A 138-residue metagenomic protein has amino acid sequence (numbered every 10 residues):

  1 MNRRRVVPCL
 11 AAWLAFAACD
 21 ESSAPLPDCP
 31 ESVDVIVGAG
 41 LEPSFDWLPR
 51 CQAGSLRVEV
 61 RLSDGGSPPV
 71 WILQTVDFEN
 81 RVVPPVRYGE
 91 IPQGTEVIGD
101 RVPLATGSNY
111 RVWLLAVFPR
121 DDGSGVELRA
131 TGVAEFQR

Functional and structural regions predicted by a protein language model:
M1-C9: Bacterial N-terminal signal peptides that target proteins for export
A15-A18: C-terminal motif of bacterial Sec signal peptides marking the signal peptidase cleavage site
D20-G66, E127-R138: N-terminal non-catalytic regions of secreted/periplasmic and cell-surface proteins
V58-R87: Aromatic (tryptophan-biased) beta-strands that constitute blades/sheets of beta-rich domains
N80-S108: Signal that preferentially marks extracellular ectodomain short beta-strand elements of beta-sandwich modules
E90-G94, V117-F118, T131-F136: Boundary-flanking segments of nucleic-acid-binding domains in nuclear regulatory proteins
L104-F118: Internal, hydrophobic beta-strand segments that form the core of beta-sheet-rich folds
A116-E127: Short acidic/polar inter-strand loop motif in beta-rich domains
